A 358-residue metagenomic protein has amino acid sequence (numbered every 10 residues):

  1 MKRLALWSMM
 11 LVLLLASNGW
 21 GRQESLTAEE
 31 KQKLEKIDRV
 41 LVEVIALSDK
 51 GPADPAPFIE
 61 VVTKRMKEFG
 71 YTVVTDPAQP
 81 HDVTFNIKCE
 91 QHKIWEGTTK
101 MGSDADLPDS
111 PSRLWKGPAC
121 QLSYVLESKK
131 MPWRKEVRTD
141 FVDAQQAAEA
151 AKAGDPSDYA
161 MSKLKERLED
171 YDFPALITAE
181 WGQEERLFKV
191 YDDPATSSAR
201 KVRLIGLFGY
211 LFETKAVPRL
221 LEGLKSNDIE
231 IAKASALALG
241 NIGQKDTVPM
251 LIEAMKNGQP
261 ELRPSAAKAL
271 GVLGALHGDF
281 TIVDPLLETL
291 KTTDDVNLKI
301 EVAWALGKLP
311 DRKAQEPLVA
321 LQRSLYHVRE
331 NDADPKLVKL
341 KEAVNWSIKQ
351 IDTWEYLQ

Functional and structural regions predicted by a protein language model:
W20-K33, V125, K129-R203, L211: C-terminal/domain-edge helix-coil "capping" segments
W20-K64, P174-I177, K189, R203-G206 (+1 more regions): A structural "domain/chain start" motif
F69-D82: Short acidic low-complexity segments
T84-R134, D352: Surface-exposed short loop/turn segments
A175-D192, E213-K225, Q244-K256, L276-K291 (+2 more regions): Amphipathic alpha-helical scaffolding segments comprising HEAT/armadillo-like alpha-solenoid repeats
T196-A199, T214, I229-E230, K245 (+6 more regions): Alpha-helix N-cap/helix-start positions at coil->helix boundaries
K201-L204, S235, A266, V302 (+1 more regions): Conserved hydrophobic register position within alpha-solenoid helical repeats
F208-F212, L239, G243, L270-G278 (+4 more regions): Alpha-solenoid repeat junctions
